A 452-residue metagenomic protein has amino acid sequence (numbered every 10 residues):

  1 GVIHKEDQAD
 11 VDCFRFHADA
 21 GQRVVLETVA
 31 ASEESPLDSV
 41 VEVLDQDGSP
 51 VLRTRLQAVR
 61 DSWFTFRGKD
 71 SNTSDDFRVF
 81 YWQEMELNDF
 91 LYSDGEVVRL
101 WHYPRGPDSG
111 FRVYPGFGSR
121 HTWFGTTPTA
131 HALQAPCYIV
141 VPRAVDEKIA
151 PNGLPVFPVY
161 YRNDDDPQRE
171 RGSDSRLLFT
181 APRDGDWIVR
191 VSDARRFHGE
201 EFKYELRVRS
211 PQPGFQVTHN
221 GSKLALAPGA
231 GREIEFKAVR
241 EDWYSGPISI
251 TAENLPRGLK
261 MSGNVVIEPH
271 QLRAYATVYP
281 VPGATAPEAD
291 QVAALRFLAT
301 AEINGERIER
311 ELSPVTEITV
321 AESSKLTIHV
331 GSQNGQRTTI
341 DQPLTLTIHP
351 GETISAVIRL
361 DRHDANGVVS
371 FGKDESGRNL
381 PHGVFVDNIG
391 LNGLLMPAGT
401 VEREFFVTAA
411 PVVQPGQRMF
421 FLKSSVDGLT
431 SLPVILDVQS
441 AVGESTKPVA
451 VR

Functional and structural regions predicted by a protein language model:
G1-K203, R207-S262, T353, L360-L380 (+1 more regions): Acidic, Ser/Thr/Pro-rich low-complexity intrinsically disordered segments
R169-S175, H270-T277, A398-F405: Aromatic sugar-binding surface patches on proteins that engage polysaccharides or sugar-phosphate polymers
L177-A181, A276-T285, R403-V412: Short, hydrophobic beta-strand segments
A181, L226-P228, V265-A274, N392-V401 (+1 more regions): Short proline/glycine- and polar residue-rich coil/turn motifs
H198-E201, N304-S313, L429-I435: Beta-sandwich strand segments
H198-E201, P282-R296, P411-F420: Short glycine/proline/serine/threonine-rich loop/turn segments at secondary-structure transition edges
G214-H219, K325-V330, R337-D341: Proline-enriched interdomain boundary motifs that mark the N-terminal boundary and often initiate the first structured
N220-L226, N334-G335, Q342-H349, N392-L394: Short beta-strand segments of immunoglobulin-like
